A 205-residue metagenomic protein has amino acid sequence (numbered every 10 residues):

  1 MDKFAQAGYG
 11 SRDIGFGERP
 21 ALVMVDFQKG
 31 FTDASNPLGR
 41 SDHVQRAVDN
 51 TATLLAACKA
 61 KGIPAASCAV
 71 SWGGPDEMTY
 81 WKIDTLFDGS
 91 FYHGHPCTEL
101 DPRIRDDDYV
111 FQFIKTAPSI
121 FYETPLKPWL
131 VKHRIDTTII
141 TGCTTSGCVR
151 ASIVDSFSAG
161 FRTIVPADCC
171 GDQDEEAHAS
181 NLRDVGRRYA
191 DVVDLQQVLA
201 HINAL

Functional and structural regions predicted by a protein language model:
M1-D106, I202-L205: Active-site acidic carboxylates
A60-I63, R134, G160: Glycine-centered short loops/turns at secondary-structure junctions
G94-G142: Internal catalytic-core helix/loop-beta-alpha segment that presents or stabilizes conserved functional determinants
I139-G142, F157, R162-E175: A short glycine-rich beta-strand->turn/loop micro-motif centered on a GG-aromatic cluster
T145-S152: Short glycine/serine/threonine-rich phosphate/pyrophosphate-binding segments that cradle anionic phosphate groups
Q173-G186: Active-site-proximal loop->helix
Y189-L205: A charged, well-structured terminal subsegment
